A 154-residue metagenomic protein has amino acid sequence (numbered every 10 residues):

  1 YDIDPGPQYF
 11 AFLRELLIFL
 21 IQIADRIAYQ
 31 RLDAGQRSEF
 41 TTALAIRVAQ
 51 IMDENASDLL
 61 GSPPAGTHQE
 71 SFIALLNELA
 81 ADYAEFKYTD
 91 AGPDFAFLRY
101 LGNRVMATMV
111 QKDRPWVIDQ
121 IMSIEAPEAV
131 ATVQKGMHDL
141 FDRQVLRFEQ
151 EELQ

Functional and structural regions predicted by a protein language model:
Y1-R37: N-terminal interaction modules that seed assembly of large macromolecular complexes
A11-E15, E39, T67-A74: Residues within HEAT/ARM-like alpha-solenoid scaffolds
R31-A43, S57-P64: Short acidic alpha-helical/loop segments enriched in Asp/Glu that coordinate divalent cations
D53-Q154: Helix-driven interaction modules
